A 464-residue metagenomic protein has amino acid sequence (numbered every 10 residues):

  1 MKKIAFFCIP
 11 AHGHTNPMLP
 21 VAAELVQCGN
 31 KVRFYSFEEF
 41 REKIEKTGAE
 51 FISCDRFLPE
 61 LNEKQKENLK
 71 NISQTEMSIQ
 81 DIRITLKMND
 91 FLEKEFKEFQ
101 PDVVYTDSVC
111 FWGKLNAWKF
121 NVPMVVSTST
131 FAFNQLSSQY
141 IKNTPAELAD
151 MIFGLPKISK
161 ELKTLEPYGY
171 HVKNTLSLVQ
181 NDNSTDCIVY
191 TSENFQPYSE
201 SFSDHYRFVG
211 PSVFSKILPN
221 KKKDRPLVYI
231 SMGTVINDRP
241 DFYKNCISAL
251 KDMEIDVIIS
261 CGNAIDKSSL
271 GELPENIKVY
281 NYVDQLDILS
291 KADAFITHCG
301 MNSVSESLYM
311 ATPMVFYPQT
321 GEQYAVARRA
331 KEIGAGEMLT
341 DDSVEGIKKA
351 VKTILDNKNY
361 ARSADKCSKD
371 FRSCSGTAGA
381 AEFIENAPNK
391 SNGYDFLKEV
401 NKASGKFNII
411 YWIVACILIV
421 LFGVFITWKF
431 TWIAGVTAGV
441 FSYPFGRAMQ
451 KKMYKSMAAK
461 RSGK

Functional and structural regions predicted by a protein language model:
M1-H12, V21: Nucleotide-activated donor-dependent transferases that construct or modify glycoconjugates
K2, N30, F37-K46, E50-L227 (+2 more regions): Nucleotide-sugar-dependent glycosyltransferase catalytic domains
T15-C28, F40: Short amphipathic alpha-helix
A22, V104-T106, Y282-R328: A donor-sugar binding/catalytic signature common to diverse glycosyltransferases and related nucleotide-sugar
R225, C261, I265-Y282: Nucleotide-activated donor-binding/catalytic signature segment of Leloir-type glycosyltransferases, i.e., the conserved
G321-A350: Change "using UDP/GDP/dTDP sugars" to "using nucleotide sugars
G346-I413: C-terminal amphipathic helix plus adjacent low-complexity, charged tail appended to glycosyltransferase catalytic
V440-R461: Membrane-helix interfacial anchor on the cytosolic side
